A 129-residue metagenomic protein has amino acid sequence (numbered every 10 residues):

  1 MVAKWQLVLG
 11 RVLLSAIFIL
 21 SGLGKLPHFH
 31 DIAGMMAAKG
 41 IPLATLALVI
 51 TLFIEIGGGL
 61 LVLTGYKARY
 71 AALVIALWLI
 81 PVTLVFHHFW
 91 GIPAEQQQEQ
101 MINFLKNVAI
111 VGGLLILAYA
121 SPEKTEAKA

Functional and structural regions predicted by a protein language model:
M1-P27, A37, T45-F53, G57-A129: Extended, low-polarity transmembrane helix blocks
D31-M35, K39: Short, positively charged
